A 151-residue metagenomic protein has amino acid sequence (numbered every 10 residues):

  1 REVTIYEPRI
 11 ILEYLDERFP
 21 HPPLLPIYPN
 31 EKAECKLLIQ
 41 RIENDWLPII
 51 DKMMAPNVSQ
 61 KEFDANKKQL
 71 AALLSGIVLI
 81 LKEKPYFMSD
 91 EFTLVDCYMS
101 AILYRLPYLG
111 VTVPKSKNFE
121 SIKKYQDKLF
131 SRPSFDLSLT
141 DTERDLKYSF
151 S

Functional and structural regions predicted by a protein language model:
R1-L79, E83-F87, E91: GST-like domain detector, emphasizing the conserved glutathione-binding G-site in the N-terminal thioredoxin-like
Y6, L74, I102, S138-L139: Tryptophan-centric aromatic hotspots in well-structured domains and transmembrane helices
D16-P20, E43, K82, L103 (+3 more regions): Hydrophobic/aromatic-lined pockets within catalytic cores
L25, K115-S116: Membrane interface segments of multi-pass transport proteins and intramembrane proteases
C35, I77, D96, L129-R132: Residue-level signal for nonpolar/aromatic packing positions in well-ordered secondary structure
D45, F87-T112, S121-K123, L129 (+1 more regions): GST superfamily/GST-like fold recognition
A65-Q69, K117-S131: Extended, well-ordered alpha-helical scaffold segments
L139-S151: Acidic/histidine-enriched, glycine/proline-rich intrinsically disordered or flexible terminal extensions
